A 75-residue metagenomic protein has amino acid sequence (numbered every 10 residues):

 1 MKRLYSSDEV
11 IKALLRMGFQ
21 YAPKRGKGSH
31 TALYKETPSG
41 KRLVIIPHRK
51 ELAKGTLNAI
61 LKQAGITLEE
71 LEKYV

Functional and structural regions predicted by a protein language model:
M1-V75: Basic nucleic-acid-binding interfaces
